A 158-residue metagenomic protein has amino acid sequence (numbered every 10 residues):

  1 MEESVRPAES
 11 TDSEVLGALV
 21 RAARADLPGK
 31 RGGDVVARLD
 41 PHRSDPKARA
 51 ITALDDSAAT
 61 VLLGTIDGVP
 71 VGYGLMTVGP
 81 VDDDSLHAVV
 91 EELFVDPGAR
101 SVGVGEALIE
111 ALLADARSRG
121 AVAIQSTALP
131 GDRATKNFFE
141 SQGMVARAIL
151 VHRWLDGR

Functional and structural regions predicted by a protein language model:
M1-E14, G29, G33-D34, D156-R158: Conserved N-terminal entry element of GNAT/NAT acetyltransferase domains
R24-A50: Conserved GNAT-fold acetyl-CoA-binding loop/helix
P46-L63, V89, V145: A short helix-loop-beta-strand connector motif used in the catalytic cores of GNAT acetyltransferases and, in some
L63, V69-V78, V89, F94: Conserved beta-strand in the GNAT
E92-V95, S101-A114, N137, S141: Conserved acetyl-CoA-binding loop-helix of GNAT-fold acetyltransferases
R100, Q125-T135, H152-W154: Conserved beta-strand-loop-alpha-helix junction that forms the acyl-donor binding cleft
E106, S118, P130-A148: Conserved active-site alpha-helix within GNAT-family acetyltransferase domains
A116-T127: Conserved GNAT acetyl-CoA-binding A-motif
